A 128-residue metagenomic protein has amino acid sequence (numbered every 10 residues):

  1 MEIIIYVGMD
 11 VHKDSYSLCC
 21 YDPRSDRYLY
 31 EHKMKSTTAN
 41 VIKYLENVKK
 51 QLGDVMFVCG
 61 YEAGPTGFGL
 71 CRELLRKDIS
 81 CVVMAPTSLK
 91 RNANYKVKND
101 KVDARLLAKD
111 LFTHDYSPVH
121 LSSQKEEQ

Functional and structural regions predicted by a protein language model:
M1-Q128: Phosphate- and other anionic-substrate recognition elements at nucleic-acid/protein interfaces
